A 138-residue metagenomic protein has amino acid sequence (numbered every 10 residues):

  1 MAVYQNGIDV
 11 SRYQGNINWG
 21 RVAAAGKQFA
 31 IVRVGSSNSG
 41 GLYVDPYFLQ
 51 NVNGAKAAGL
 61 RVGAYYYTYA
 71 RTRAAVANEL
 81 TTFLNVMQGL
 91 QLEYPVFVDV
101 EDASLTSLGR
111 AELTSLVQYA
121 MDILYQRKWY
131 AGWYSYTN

Functional and structural regions predicted by a protein language model:
A2-K128: Substrate-binding cleft of extracellular glycoside hydrolase catalytic domains
L124-N138: Aromatic-lined carbohydrate-recognition surfaces of secreted/lumenal glycan-active proteins
